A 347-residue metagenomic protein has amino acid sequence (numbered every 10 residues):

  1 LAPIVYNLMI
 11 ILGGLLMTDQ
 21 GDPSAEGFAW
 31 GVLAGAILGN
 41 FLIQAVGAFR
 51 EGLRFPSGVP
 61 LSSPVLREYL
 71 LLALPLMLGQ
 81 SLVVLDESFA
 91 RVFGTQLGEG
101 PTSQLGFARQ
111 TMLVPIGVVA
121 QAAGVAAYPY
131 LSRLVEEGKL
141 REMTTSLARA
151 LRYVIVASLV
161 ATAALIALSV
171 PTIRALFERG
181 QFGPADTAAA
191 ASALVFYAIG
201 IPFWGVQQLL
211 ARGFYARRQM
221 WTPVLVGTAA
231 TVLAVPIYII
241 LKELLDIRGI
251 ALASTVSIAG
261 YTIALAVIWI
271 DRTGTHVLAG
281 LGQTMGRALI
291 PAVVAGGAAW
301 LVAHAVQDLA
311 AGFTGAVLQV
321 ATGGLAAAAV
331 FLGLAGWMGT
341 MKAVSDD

Functional and structural regions predicted by a protein language model:
L1-L16, I199, V206-I239, R248-A251: Alpha-helical transmembrane segments of multi-pass membrane transporters/permeases
A2-L15, D22-F49, A229-L233, I247-I268: Hydrophobic alpha-helical transmembrane segments
A25, Q44-V83, D271-G286: Interhelical loop/hinge segments that connect adjacent transmembrane helices in multipass membrane
A25, W30, R67-L72, G94-V114 (+1 more regions): Interfacial/gating helices of multi-pass transporter permease domains
L70, G106, A127, K139-L168 (+2 more regions): Interfacial transmembrane-helix starts/ends
Q121-K139, A148, A211: Helix-loop junctions and terminal segments of transmembrane helices in multi-pass membrane transport/translocation
I166-G200, F313-T314: Interfacial segments at transmembrane-helix termini and the short loops linking adjacent helices
L301-D347: Membrane-proximal transmembrane or re-entrant/amphipathic helices at the cytosolic face
